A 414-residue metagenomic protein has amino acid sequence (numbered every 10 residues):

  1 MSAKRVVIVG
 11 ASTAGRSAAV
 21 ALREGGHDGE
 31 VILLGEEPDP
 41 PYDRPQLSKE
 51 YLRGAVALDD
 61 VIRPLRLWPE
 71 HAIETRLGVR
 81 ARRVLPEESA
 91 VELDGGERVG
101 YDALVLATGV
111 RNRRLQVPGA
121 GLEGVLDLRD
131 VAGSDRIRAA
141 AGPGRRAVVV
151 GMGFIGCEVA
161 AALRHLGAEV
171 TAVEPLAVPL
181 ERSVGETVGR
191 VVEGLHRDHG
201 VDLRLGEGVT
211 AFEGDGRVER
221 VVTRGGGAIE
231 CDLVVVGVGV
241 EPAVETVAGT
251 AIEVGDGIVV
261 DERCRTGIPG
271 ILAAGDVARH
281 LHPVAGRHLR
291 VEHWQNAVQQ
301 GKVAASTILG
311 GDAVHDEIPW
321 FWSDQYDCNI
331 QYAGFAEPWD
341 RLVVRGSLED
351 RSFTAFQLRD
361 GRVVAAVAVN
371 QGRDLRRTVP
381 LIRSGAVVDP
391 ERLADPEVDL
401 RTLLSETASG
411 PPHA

Functional and structural regions predicted by a protein language model:
M1-V7, R63-R146, V222-R224, V235-G237 (+3 more regions): FAD-binding core/adjacent interface of flavoenzyme oxidoreductases
S2-E74, A162-V184, R377: Beta1-alpha1 glycine-rich phosphate/pyrophosphate-binding loop at the start of Rossmann-like nucleotide-binding domains
S2-R5, E24, V277-D374, P380: Mid-to-C-terminal Rossmann-like scaffold of FAD/NAD(P)H-dependent oxidoreductases
G10, G35, G151, E174 (+3 more regions): Short beta-strand/turn micro-motifs composed of small residues that flank or help shape donor/cofactor-binding pockets
G10-T13, R129, V150-I155: Glycine-rich Rossmann-fold phosphate-binding loop(s) that bind the pyrophosphate of adenine dinucleotide cofactors
D28-E30, A72-L93, V99, L166-E262: A Rossmann-like FAD-binding core segment of flavoenzymes
G121-G144, G216-V222, G227-V303: FAD-site-proximal beta/loop scaffold in flavoenzymes
V387-A414: Cysteine/selenocysteine-centered motifs that mediate thiol-based redox chemistry or coordinate metal-sulfur cofactors
